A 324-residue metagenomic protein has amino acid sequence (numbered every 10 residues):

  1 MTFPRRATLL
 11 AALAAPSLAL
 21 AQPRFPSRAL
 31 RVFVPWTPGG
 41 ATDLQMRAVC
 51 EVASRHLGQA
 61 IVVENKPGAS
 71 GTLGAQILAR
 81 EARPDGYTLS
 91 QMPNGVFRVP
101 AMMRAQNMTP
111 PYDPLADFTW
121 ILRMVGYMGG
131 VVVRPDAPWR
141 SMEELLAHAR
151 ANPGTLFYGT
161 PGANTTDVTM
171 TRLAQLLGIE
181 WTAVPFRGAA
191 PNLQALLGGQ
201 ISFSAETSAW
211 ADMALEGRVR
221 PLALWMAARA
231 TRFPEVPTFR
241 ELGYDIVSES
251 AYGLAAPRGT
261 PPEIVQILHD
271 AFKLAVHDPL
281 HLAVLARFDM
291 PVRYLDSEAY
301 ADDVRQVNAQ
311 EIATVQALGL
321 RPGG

Functional and structural regions predicted by a protein language model:
M1-L13: N-terminal secretory signal peptides and thylakoid transit peptides that target proteins across membranes
A21-D117, T155, G162-T166, G178-A205 (+3 more regions): N-terminal (or domain-start) structured segment
S27-A29, L176-W181, P262-G324: An extracytoplasmic/periplasmic, membrane-proximal ligand-sensing/linker region
T37-G39, N94-G95, R134-W139, T160-T165 (+4 more regions): Short coil/turn segments
R80-T88, M102-P191, E249-V284: Hinge/capping helix and adjacent helix->loop/strand transition within the periplasmic-binding protein
R123, W210-H277, L282, Q306-A309 (+1 more regions): C-terminal lobe and pocket-closing loops of periplasmic/extracytoplasmic Venus-flytrap solute-binding proteins
